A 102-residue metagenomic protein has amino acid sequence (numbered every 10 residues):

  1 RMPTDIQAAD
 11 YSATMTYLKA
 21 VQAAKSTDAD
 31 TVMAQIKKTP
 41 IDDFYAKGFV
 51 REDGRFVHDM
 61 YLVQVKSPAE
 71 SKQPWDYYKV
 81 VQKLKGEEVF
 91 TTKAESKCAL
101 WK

Functional and structural regions predicted by a protein language model:
R1-K102: Extracytosolic ligand-binding ectodomains
